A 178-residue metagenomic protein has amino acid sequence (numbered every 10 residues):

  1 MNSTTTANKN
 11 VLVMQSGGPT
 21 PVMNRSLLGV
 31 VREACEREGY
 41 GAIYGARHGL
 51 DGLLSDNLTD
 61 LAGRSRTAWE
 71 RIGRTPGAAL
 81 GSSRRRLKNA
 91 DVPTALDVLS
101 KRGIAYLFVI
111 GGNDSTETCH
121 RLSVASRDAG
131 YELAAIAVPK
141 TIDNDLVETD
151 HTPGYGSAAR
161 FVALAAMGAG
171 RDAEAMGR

Functional and structural regions predicted by a protein language model:
N2-A7, L12, E36-E38, E70-R74 (+3 more regions): Solvent-exposed alpha-helices and their adjacent loops that cap or buttress functional pockets in soluble metabolic
N2-N57: N-terminal phosphate-binding or glycine-rich loops at protein starts, especially the Walker A/P-loop of NTPases
N2-S3, L53-A105, D114-T116, V138 (+2 more regions): Glycine-rich oxoanion-binding loops at beta->alpha junctions
N10-Q15, A105-D114: A short, small-residue-rich loop immediately preceding and capping a beta-strand
S16-G18, A46-D51, R84-R85, G112-N113 (+2 more regions): Short, ordered loop/turn segments at secondary-structure junctions
S26-V30, D114-A129: Short Gly/Thr/Asp-enriched flexible loops that form oxyanion-binding sites at enzyme active sites
R32-G41, H48, S55, R85 (+6 more regions): Generic secondary-structure signature for well-ordered alpha-helical cores
